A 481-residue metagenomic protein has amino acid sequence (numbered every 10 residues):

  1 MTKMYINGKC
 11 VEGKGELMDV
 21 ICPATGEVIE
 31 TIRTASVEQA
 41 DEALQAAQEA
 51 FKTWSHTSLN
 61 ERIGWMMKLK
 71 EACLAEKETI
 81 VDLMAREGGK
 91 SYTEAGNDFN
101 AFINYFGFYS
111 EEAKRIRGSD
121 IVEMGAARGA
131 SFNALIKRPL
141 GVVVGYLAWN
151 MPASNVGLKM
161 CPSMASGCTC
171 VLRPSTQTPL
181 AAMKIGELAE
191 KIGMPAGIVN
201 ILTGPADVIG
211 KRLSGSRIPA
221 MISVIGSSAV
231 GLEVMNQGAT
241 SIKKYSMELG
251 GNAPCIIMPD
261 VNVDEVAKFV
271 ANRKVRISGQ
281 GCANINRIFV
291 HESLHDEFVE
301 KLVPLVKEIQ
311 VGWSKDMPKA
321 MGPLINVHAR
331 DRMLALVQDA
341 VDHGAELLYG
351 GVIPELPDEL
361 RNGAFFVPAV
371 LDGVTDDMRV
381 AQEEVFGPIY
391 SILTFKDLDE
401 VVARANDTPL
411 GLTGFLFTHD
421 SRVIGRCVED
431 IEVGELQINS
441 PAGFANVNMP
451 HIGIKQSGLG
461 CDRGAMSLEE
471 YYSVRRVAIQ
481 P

Functional and structural regions predicted by a protein language model:
M1-S131, I325: N-terminal Rossmann-like NAD(P)+-binding subdomain of aldehyde/semialdehyde dehydrogenases
P23, V37-A40, L59, K77 (+6 more regions): Residues at or immediately preceding the N-termini of alpha-helices
T25-T31, P219, I256, Q310 (+1 more regions): Conserved C-terminal structural/oligomerization subdomain of aldehyde/semialdehyde dehydrogenase
G26, R62, M84, F106 (+9 more regions): Residue-level signal for inorganic ion chemistry
I29-A35, A50-H56, V144-G145, C255-M258 (+5 more regions): Short, well-ordered beta-strand elements within core beta-sheets of diverse protein domains
F51, S55, K70-C73, K77 (+20 more regions): Structural signal for hydrophobic packing residues in well-ordered secondary-structure cores of soluble enzyme domains
G118-E265, F395: Rossmann-like NAD(P) dinucleotide-binding subdomain of oxidoreductase/dehydrogenase enzymes
M221, A229-T375, I438: ALDH superfamily catalytic-core signature
